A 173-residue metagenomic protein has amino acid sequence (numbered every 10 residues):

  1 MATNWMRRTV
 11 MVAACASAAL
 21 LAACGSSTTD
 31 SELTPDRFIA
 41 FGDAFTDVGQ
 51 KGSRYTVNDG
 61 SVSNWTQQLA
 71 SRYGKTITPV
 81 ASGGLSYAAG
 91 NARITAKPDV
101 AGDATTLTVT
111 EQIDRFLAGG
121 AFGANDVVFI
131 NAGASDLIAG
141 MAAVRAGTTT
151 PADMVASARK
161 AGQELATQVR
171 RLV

Functional and structural regions predicted by a protein language model:
A2-W5, C24-V173: Conserved active-site regions of diverse hydrolases
R7-A16: Sec-dependent N-terminal signal peptides
S17-A18, S53: Alpha-helical transmembrane segments and their juxtamembrane interfaces
